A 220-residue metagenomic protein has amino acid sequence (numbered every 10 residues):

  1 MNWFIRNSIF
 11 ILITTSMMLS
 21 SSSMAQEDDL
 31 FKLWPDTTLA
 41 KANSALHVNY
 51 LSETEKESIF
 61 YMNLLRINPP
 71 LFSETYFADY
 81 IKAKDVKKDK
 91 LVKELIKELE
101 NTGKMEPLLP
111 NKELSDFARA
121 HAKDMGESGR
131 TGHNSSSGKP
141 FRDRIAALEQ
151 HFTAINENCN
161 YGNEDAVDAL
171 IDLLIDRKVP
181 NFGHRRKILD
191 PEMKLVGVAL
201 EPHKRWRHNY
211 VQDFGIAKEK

Functional and structural regions predicted by a protein language model:
M1-R6: Positively charged n-region of N-terminal signal peptides that target proteins for export
S8-L19: Bacterial N-terminal signal peptides
S23-E27: Boundary at the C-terminal end of the N-terminal hydrophobic targeting segment
L30, A120-K218: A well-ordered secondary-structure block
A40-A42: Active-site scaffold of zinc-dependent metalloenzymes
V48-R144, L148, R185, P191: Short, well-ordered surface patches within globular domains
